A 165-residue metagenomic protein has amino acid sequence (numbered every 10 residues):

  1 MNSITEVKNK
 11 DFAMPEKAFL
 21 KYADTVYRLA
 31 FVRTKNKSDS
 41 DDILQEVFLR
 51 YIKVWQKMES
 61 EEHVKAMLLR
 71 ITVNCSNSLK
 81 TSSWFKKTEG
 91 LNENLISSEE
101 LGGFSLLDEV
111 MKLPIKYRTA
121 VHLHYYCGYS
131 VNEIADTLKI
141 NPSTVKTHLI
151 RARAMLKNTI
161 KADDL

Functional and structural regions predicted by a protein language model:
N2-R28, D41, I52: A short, charge-rich alpha-helical start-of-domain segment used by transcription regulators
V7, P15, S105-P114: Short amphipathic alpha-helical boundary/capping segments
K8, K35, E46-H63, S82-S83: Sigma70-family region 2
R28, D42-L49, E62-N74: Structural recognition of an alpha-helix C-terminal capping motif at a helix-to-coil junction
E59-S60, L69-E89, R151: Arg/Lys-rich amphipathic alpha helix in sigma70-family domain 2
S78, S83-M111, S130: Internal acidic/polar
A120-H124: A short pre-motif secondary-structure segment
L138-A162: DNA-recognition helix of helix-turn-helix
